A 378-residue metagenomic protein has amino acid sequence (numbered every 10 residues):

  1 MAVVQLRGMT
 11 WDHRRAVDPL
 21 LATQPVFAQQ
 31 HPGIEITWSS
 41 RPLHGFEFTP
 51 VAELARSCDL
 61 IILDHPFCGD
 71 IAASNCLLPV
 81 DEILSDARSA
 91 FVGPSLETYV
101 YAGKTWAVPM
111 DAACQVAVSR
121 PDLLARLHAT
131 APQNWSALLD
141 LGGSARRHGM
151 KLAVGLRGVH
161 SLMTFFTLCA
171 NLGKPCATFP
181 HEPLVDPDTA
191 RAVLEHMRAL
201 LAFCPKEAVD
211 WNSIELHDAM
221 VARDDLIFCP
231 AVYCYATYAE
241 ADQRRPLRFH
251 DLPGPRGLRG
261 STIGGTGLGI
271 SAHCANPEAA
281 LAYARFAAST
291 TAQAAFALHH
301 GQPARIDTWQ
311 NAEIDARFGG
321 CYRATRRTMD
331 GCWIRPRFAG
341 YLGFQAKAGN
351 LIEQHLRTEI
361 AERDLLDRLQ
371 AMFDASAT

Functional and structural regions predicted by a protein language model:
A2-C68, R88-A90, I360-D364, D374-T378: Early extracytoplasmic/lumenal segment of secretory-pathway proteins
P66-V116: Hinge/lid segment of periplasmic solute-binding proteins
I71-P79, A102, Y238-P255, F318: Ligand-binding "clamshell"
L123, F286-I306: Periplasmic-binding protein-like
L139-P183, L226: Extracytoplasmic/periplasmic solute-binding protein
F179-D210, L252: Glycine-centered hinge/linker elements that transmit conformational signals in sensory and ligand-binding systems
L200-A275: Extracytoplasmic/periplasmic substrate-binding proteins
L298-K347, Q354: Long, aromatic- and glycine/proline-rich binding clefts that accommodate carbohydrate-like moieties
